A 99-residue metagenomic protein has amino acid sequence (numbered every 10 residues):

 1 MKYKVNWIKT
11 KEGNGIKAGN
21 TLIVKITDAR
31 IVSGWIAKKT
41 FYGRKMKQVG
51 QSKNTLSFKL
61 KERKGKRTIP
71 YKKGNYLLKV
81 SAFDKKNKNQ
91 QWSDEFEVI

Functional and structural regions predicted by a protein language model:
M1-I23: Short, compositionally biased P/S/T/A/G/V-rich stretches that sit at domain boundaries
I26-S33: Short proline/glycine-enriched turn/loop motifs at strand-loop junctions of beta-rich domains
G34-F41: Conserved aromatic beta-strand anchor motif in extracellular beta-sandwich/beta-rich domains
S52, R63, K72-Y76: A glycine-anchored, Pro-Gly-centered beta-turn/N-cap motif
S57-Y71: Signal that preferentially marks extracellular ectodomain short beta-strand elements of beta-sandwich modules
S81-K85: Beta-strand-rich extracellular modules
K88-D94: Extracellular and select intracellular beta-sandwich modules with Ser/Thr-enriched, small-residue motifs on
F96-I99: Interdomain boundary/hinge segments at the C-termini of tandem beta-sandwich modules
